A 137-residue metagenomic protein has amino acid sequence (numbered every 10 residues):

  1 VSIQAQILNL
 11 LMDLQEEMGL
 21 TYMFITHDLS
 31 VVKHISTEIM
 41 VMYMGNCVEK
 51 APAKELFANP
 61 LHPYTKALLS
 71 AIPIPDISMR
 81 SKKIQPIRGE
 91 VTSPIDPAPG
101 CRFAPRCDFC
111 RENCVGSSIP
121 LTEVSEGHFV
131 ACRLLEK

Functional and structural regions predicted by a protein language model:
V1, V31-V32, V41, V48 (+4 more regions): Extended aliphatic helical segments
I3-K82: P-loop NTP-binding/switch modules centered on Walker-like glycine-rich loops
A53-K137: Charged, flexible cofactor/metal-binding loops and thiol motifs
